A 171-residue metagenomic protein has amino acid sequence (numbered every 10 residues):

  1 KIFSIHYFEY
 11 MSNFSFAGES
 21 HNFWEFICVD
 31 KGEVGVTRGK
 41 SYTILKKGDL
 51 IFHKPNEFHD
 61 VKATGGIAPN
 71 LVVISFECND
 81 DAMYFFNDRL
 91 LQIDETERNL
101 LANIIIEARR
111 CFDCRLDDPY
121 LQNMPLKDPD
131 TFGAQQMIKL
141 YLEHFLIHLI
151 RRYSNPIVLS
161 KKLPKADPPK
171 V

Functional and structural regions predicted by a protein language model:
K1-I44, L50, E57, G65 (+3 more regions): Generic protein-terminus/edge-of-domain signal
F52-H53, K139: DNA-recognition element of transcription regulators
N56-Y84: Ligand-binding loop in jelly-roll beta-barrel domains
L71, L101, I105-A108, I138-L149: Hydrophobic alpha-helical core bundles mediating ligand binding, dimerization, or RNAP-core interactions
C78-L100: Double-stranded beta-helix
T96-L100, D117-M124: A general structural signal for short secondary-structure boundary/capping elements
L116, M124-K139, L146-V171: Short, Lys/Arg-enriched, Trp-marked, Pro/Gly-tolerant hinge/linker segments that flank
